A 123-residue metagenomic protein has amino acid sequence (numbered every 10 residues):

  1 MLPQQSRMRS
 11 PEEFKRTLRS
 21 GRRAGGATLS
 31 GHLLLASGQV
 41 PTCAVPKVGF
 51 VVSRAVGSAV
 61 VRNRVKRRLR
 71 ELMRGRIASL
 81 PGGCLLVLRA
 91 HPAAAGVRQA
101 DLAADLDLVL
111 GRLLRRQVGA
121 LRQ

Functional and structural regions predicted by a protein language model:
M1-Q123: Positively charged, solvent-exposed patches that mediate nucleic-acid binding
